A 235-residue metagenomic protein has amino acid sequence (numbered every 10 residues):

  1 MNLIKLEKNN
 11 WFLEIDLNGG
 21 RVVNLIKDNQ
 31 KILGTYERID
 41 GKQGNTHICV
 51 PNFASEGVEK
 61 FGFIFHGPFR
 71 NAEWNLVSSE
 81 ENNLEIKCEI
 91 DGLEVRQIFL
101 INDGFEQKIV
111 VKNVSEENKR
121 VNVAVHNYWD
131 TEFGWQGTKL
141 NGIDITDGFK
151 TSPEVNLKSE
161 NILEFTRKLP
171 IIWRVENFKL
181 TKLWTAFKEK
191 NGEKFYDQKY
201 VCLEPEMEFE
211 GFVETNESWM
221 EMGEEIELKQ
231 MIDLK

Functional and structural regions predicted by a protein language model:
M1-E106, V114-K235: Surface-exposed acidic/polar loop and edge beta-strand patches at domain peripheries
